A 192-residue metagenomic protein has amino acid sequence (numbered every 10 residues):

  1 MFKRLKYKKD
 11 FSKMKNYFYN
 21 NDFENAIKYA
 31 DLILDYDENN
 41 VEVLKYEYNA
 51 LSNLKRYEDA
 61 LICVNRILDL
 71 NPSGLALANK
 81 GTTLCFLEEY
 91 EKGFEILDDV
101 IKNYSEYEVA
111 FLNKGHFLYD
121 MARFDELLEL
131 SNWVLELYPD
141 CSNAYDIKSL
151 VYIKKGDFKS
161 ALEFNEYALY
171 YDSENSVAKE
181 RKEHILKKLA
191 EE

Functional and structural regions predicted by a protein language model:
K6-E42, Y46-N53: Alpha-helical segment of the N-proximal tetratricopeptide repeat
K8, E42, L75-A76, V109 (+2 more regions): Start-of-helix register in tetratricopeptide repeats
Y19, N53, F86-L87, D120-M121 (+2 more regions): Register position in tetratricopeptide repeats
L32-D35, N65-D69, D98-K102, N132-E136 (+1 more regions): Conserved structural position within tetratricopeptide repeats
E38, N71-P72, S105, P139 (+1 more regions): Short coil turns that delineate tetratricopeptide repeat
